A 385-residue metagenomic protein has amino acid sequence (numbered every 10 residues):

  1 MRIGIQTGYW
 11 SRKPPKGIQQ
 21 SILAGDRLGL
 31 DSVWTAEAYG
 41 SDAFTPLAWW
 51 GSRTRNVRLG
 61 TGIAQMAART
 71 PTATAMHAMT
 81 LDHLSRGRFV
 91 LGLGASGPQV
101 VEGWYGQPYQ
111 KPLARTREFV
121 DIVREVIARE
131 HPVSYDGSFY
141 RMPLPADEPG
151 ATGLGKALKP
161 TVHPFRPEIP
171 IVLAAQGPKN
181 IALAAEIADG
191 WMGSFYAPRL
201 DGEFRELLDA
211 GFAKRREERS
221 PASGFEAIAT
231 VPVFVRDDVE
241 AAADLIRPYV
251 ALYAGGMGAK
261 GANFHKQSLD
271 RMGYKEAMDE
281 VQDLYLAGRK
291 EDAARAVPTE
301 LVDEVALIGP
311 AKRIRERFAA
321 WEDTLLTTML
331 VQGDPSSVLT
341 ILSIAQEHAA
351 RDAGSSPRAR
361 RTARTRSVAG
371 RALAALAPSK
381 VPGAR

Functional and structural regions predicted by a protein language model:
M1-R385: Active-site-adjacent structural elements that line small-molecule/cofactor binding pockets in enzymes
